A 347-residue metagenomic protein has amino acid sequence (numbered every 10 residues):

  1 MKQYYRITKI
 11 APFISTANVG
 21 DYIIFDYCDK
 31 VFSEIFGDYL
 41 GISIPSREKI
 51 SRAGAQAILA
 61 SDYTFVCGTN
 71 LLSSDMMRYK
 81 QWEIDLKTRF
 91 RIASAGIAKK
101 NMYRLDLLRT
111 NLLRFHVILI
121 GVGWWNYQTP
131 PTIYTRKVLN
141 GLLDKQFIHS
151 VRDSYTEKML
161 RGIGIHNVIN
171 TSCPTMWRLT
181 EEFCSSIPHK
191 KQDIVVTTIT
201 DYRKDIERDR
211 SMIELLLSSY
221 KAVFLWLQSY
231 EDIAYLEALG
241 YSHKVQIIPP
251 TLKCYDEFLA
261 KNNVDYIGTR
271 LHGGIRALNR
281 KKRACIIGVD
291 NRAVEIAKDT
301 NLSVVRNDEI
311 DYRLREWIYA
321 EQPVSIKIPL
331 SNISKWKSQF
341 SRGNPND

Functional and structural regions predicted by a protein language model:
M1-D347: Active-site anion-handling motifs in enzyme catalytic cores
